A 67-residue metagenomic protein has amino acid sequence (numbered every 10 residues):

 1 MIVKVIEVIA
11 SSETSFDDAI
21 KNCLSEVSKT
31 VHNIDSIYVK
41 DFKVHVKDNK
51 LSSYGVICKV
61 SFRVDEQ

Functional and structural regions predicted by a protein language model:
I2-I37: Short, well-ordered alpha-helical segments
K43-Q67: A cross-kingdom feature marking charged/low-complexity
